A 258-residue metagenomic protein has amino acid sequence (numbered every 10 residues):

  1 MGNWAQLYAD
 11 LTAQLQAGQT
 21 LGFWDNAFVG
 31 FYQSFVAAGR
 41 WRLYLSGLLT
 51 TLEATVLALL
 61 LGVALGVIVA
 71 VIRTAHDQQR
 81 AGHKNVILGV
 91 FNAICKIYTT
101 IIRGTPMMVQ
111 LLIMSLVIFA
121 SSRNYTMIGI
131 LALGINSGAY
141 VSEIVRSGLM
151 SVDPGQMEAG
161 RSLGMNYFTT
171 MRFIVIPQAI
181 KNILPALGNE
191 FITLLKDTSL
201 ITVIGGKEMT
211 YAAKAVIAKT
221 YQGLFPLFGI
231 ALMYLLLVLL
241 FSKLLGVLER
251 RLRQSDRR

Functional and structural regions predicted by a protein language model:
M1-R258: Transmembrane alpha-helices and adjacent helix-loop boundaries
